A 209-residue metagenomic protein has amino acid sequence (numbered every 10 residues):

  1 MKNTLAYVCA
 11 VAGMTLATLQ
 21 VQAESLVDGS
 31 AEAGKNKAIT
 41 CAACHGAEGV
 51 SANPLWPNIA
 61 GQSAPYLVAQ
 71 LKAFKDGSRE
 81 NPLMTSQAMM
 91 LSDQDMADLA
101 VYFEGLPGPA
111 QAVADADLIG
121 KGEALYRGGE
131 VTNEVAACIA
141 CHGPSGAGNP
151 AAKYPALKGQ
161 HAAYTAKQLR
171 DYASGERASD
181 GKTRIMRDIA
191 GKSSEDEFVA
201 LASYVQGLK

Functional and structural regions predicted by a protein language model:
M1-Q22: Gram-negative bacterial Sec-dependent N-terminal signal peptides
V21-A38, A52-L55, G105-T132: Electrostatic cytochrome c docking/interface patches
L26-G77: The feature marks the first
S30, K37, S63, Q70 (+6 more regions): Stable alpha-helical elements in mature extracytoplasmic
G34, C41-A47, L99, V135-P144 (+1 more regions): The canonical Cys-X-X-Cys-His
K35-I39, A64, V68, G129-I139 (+2 more regions): Sequence context surrounding c-type heme c attachment/ligation sites in exported
A52-N58, F74-A114, P150-A156, S174-L208: Axial heme c-ligation environment in periplasmic c-type cytochrome domains
A110, D117-G159: Surface-exposed interaction/gating patches
